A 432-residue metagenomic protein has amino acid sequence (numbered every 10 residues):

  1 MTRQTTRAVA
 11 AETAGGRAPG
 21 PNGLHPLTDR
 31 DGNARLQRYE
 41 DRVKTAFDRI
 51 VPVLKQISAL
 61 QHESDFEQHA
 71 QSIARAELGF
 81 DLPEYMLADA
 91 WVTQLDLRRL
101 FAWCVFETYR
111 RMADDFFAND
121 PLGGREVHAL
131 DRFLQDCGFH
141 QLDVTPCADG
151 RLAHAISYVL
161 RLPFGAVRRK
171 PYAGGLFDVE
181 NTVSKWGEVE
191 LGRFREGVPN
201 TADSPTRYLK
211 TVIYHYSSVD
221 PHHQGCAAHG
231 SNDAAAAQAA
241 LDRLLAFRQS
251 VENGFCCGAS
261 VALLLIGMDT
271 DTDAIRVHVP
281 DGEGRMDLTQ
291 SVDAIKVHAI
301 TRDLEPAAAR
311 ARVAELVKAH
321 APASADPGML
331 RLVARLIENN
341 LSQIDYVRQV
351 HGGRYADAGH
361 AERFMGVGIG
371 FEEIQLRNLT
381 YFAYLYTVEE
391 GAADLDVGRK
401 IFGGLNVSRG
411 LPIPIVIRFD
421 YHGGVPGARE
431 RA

Functional and structural regions predicted by a protein language model:
R3-Q141, D149, G175-L209, S217-A432: Divalent-metal-activated hydrolytic enzyme cores
F139-P171: Catalytic core of membrane glycerolipid acyltransferases/transacylases, capturing the structured, soluble-facing
Y214: Conserved beta-strand-loop-short alpha-helix elements that form and flank the Mn2+/Mg2+-coordinating active site
